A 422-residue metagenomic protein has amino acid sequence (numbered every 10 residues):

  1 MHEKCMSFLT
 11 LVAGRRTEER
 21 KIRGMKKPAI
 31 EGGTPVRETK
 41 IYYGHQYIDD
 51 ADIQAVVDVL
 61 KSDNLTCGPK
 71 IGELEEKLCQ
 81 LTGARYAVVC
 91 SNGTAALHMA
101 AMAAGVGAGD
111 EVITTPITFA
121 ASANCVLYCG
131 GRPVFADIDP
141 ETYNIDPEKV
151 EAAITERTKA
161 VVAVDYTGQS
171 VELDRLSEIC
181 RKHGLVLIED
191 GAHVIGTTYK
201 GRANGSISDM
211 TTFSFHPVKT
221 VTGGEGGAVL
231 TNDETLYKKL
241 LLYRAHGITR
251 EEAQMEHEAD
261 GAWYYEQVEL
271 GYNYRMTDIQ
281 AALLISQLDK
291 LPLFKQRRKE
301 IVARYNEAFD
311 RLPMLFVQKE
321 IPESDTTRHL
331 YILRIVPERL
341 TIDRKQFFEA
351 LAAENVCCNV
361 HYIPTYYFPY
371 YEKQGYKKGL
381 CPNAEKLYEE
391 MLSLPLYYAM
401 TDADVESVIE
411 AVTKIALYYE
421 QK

Functional and structural regions predicted by a protein language model:
H2, R23-L65, P69, Y265-V268 (+1 more regions): N-terminal "arm"/small-domain region of PLP-dependent enzymes with the aminotransferase-like
N64-E111, C125-C129, F135-D137, R202: Phosphate-binding glycine-rich loop
G72-E76, A84-A87, E148, A152 (+5 more regions): PLP-dependent aminotransferase class I/II
M102-G191, T198: PLP-dependent aminotransferase-like
E189-T222, K238, W263-V268: Conserved active-site segment immediately N-terminal to the catalytic lysine that forms the internal aldimine
F213-S214, G227-N232, I285: Short beta-strand-to-turn element immediately C-terminal to the catalytic PLP-Schiff-base lysine in fold type I
